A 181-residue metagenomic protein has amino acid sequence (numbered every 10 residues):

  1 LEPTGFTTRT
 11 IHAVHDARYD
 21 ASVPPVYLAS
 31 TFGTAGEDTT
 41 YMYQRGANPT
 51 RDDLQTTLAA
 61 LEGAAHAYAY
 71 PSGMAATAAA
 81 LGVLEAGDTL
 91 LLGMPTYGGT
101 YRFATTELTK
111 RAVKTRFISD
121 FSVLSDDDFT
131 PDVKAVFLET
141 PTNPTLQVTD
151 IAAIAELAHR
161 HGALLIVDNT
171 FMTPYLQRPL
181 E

Functional and structural regions predicted by a protein language model:
L1-V26: Short conserved active-site loop signatures built around small residues
R9, V26, S30, Y41-Q44 (+4 more regions): Flexible, active-site-adjacent loop/turn segments at secondary-structure boundaries
A13, S30, D120: Active-site donor-binding loop signature of nucleotide-sugar glycosyltransferases
V26, T31-A78, V83, G99-E107: Conserved N-terminal alpha-helix of the aminotransferase class I/II PLP-enzyme fold
A69-E181: Conserved PLP-enzyme active-site core in the AAT-like
